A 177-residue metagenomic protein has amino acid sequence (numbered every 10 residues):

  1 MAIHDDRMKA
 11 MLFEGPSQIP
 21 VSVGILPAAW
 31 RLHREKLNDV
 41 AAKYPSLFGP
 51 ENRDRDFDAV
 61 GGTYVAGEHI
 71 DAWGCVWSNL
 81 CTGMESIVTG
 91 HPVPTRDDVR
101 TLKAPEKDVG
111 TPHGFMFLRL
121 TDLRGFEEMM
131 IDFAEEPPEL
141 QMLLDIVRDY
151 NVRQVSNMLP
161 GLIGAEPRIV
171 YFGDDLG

Functional and structural regions predicted by a protein language model:
M1-G177: Catalytic cores of TIM-barrel enzymes
